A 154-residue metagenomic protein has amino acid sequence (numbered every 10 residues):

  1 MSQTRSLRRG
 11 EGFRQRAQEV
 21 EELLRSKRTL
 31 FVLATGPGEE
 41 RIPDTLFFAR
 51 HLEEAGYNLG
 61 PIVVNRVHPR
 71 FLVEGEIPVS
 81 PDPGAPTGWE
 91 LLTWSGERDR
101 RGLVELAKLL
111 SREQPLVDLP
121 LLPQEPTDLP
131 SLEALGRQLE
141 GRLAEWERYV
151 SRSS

Functional and structural regions predicted by a protein language model:
M1-R5, T29: Gly-rich Lys/Arg/Thr-decorated short loops/hinges at beta-loop-alpha junctions or inter-strand turns that position
R9-Q18: A general structural motif
A17-V32, G36-S154: C-terminal lobe/tail of nucleotide-utilizing enzymes
